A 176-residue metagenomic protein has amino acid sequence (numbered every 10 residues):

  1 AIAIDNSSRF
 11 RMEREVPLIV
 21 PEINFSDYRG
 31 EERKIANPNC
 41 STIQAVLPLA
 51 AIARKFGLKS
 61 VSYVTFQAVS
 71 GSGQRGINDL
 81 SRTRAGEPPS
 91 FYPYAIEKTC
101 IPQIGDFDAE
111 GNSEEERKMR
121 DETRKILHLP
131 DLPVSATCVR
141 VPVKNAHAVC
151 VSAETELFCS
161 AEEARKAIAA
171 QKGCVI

Functional and structural regions predicted by a protein language model:
A1-I96, D131-P133, A161, K166 (+1 more regions): N-terminal Rossmann-like NAD(P) cofactor-binding subdomain of oxidoreductases, focused on the glycine-rich
A3, K34, Q44-A45, Y63 (+5 more regions): Functionally constrained cores in energy, signaling, and assembly domains
N37-C40, Y92, G111, E115 (+1 more regions): Catalytic cores of large soluble enzymes that bind and process phosphate-bearing ligands
C40-S41, T65-S72, C100, I104-D108 (+2 more regions): Glycine-rich beta-alpha junction loops
E97-N145, C150: Oxyanion-binding "anion nests"
A136-T137, P142-G173: Internal helical hairpin/lid segments
